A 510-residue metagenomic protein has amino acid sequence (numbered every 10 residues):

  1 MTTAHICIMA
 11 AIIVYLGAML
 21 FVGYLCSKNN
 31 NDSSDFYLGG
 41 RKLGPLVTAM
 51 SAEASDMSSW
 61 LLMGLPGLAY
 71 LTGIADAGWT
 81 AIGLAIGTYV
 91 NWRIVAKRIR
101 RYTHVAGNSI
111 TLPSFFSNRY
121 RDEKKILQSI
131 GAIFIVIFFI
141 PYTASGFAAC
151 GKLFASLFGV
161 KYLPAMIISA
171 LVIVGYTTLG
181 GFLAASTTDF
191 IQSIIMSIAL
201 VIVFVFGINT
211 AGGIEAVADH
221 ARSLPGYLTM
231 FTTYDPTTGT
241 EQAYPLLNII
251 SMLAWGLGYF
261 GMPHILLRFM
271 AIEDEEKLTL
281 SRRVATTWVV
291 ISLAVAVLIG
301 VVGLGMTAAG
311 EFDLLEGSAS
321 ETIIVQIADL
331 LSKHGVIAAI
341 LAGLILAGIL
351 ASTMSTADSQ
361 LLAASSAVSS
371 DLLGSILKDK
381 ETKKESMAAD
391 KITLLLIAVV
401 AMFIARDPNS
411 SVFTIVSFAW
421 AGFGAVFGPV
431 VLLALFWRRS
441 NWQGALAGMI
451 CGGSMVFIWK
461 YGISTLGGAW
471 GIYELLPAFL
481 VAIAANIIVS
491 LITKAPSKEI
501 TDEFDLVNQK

Functional and structural regions predicted by a protein language model:
M1-M63, T177-G180, S193: Membrane-interface "cap" regions at the ends of multi-pass membrane proteins
T2-A4, R41-L43, V47, G64-A81 (+6 more regions): Loop-to-helix junctions at membrane interfaces in multi-pass transport proteins
V22, C26-N29, A96, T143-F147 (+6 more regions): Hydrophobic alpha-helical segments and their helix-loop junctions in multi-pass secondary transporters
Y70-L179, R268-S417: Helix-loop-helix junctions that connect adjacent transmembrane helices in secondary transporters/permeases, recognized
G180-D189, L435-A447: Membrane-helix interface "capping/anchor" motifs
A367, G467-K510: Terminal cytosolic tails of multi-pass membrane transporters, especially the segment immediately following the final
V400-I404, I450-Y461: Aromatic-anchored segments of alpha-helical transmembrane domains
G444-M455, F504: Central hydrophobic cores of alpha-helical transmembrane segments in multi-pass integral membrane proteins
